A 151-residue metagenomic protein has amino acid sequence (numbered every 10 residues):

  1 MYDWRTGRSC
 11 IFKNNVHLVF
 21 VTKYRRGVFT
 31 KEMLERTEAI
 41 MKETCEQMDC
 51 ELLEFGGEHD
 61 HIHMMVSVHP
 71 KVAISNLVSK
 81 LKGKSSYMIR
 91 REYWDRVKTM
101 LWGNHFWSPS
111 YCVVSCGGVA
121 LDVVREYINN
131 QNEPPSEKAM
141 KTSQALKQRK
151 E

Functional and structural regions predicted by a protein language model:
M1-E151: Basic nucleic-acid-binding interfaces
